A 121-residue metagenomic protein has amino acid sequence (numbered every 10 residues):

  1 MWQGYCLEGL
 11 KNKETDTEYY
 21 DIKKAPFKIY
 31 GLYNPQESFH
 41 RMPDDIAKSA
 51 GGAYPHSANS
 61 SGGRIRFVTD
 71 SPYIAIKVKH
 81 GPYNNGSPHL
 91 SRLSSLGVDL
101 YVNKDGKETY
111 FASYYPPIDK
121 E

Functional and structural regions predicted by a protein language model:
M1-E121: N-terminal secretory targeting modules
